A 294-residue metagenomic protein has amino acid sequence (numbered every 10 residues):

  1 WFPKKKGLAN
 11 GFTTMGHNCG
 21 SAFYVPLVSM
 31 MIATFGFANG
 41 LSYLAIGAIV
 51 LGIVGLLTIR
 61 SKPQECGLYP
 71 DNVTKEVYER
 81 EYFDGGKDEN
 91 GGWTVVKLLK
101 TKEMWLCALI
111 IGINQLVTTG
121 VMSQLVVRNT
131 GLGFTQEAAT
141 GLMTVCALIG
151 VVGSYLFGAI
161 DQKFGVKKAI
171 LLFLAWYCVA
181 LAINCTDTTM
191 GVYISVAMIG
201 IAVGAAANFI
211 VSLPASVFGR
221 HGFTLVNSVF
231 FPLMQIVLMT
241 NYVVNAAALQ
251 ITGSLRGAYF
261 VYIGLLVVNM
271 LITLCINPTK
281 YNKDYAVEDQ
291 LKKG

Functional and structural regions predicted by a protein language model:
W1-F2, N10, A205-F218: Intracellular juxtamembrane helix-capping segments at the cytosolic ends of symmetry-related transmembrane helices
H17-C66: Helix-loop-helix hairpin linking two adjacent transmembrane segments in secondary transporters
S21, V217-T252: A late C-terminal transmembrane helix in Major Facilitator Superfamily
F23, L27-G36, N129-T130, I160-D161 (+1 more regions): Interfacial helix-cap and linker-helix signal at transmembrane-aqueous boundaries of multi-pass secondary transporters
A33-I46, A247-L266: A membrane-interface helix-boundary motif in multi-pass transporters
I46-Y82, I272-N277: C-terminal membrane-cytosol helix-exit motif in multi-pass small-molecule transporters
W93-F157, N241: Extracytoplasmic gate region of multi-pass secondary transporters
T144-F157, D161-L213: C-terminal transmembrane helical hairpin of 12-TM major facilitator-type secondary transporters
